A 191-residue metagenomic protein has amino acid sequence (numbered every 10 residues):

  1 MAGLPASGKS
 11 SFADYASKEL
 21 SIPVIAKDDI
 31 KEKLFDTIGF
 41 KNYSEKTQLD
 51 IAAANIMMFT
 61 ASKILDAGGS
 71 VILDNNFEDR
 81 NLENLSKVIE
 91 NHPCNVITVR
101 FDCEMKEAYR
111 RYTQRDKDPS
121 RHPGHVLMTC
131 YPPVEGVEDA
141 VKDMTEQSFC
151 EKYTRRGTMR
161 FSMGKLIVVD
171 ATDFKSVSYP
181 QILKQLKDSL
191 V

Functional and structural regions predicted by a protein language model:
M1: Hydrophobic anchor at the beta1->P-loop junction of P-loop NTPases
L4-P5: The conserved Walker
G8: Conserved glycine(s) of the Walker
S11-D66: Conserved substrate/cofactor phosphate-moiety recognition/catalytic segment in nucleotide-dependent phosphotransferases
D29-K31, D102-E107, F174-K175: Conserved nucleotide-binding/hydrolysis micro-motifs of P-loop NTPases
L49-V96: Glycine-rich phosphate-binding loop used to anchor ATP phosphates in small-molecule kinases, encompassing both
H92-T113: Conserved phosphate-donor/acceptor-positioning beta-strand/loop module used by diverse small-molecule
K117-V177: Small-molecule kinase domains that catalyze NTP-dependent phosphoryl transfer to phosphate-bearing small molecules
